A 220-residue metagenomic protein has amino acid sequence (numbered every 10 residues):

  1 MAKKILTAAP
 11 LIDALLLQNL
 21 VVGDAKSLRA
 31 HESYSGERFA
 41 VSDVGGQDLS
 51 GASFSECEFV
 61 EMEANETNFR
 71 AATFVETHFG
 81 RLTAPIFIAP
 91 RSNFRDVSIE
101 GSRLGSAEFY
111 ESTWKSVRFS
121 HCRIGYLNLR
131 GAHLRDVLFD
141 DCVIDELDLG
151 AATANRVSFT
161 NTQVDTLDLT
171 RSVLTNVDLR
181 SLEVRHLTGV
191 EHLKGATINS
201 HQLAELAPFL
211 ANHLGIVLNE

Functional and structural regions predicted by a protein language model:
A2-E220: Tandem repeat scaffolds
